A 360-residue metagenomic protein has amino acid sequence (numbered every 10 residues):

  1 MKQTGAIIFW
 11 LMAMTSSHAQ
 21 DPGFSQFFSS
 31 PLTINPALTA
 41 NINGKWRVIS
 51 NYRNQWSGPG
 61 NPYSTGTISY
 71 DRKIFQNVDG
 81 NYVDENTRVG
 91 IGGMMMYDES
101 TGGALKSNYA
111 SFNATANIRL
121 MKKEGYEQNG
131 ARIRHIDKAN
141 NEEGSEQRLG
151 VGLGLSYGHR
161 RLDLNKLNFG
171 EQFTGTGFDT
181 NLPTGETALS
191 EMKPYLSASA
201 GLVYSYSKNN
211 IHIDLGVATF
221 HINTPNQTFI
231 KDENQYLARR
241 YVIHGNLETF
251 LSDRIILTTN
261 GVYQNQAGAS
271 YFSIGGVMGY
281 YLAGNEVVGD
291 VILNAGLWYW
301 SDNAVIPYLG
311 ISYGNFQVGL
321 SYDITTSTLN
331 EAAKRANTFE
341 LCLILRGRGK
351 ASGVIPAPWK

Functional and structural regions predicted by a protein language model:
M1, A19-Q20: Absolute protein N-terminus
M1-G5, K122: Positively charged n-region of N-terminal signal peptides that target proteins for export
T4-T15: Sec-dependent N-terminal signal peptides
Q20-K360: Subset of outer-membrane beta-barrel
